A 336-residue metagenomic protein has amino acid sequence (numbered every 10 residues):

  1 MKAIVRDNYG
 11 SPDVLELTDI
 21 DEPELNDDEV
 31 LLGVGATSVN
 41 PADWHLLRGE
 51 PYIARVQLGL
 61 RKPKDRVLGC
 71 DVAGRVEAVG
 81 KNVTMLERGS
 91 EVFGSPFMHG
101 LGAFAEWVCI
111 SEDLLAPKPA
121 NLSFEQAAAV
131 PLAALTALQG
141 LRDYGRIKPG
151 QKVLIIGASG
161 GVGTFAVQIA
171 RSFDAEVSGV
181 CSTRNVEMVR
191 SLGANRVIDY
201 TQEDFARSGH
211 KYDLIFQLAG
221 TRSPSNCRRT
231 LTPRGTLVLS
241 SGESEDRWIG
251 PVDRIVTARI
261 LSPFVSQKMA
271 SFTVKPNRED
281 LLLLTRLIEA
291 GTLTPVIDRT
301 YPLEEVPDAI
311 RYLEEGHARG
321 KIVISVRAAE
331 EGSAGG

Functional and structural regions predicted by a protein language model:
D21-S38, Y52-H99, L218: Glycine-rich beta-strand-centered segment in the early N-terminal region that forms part of a ligand/cofactor-binding
W44-A54: Short Gly/aromatic-enriched secondary-structure transition segments
L58-D65, C70-D71, A78, M85 (+1 more regions): NAD(P)H dinucleotide-binding glycine-rich loop of Rossmann-like/cofactor-binding domains, especially the beta1-alpha1
K81-N82, V177-M188, T221-S225, E245: Short glycine/proline-centered loop/turn elements that form peptide/ligand docking sites
E91, K152, G235-T236: Short glycine-centered segments of the SAM/dcSAM-binding site in methyltransferase folds
A128-D199: Mid-domain Rossmann-like dinucleotide-binding core that forms the NAD(H)/NADP(H) cofactor-binding site
R207-L214: A short acidic, Gly/Pro-enriched loop at the edge of an enzyme's catalytic core that lines a small-molecule cofactor
R222-L293, V326-G336: Glycine-rich phosphate-binding loop and adjacent beta-alpha segment of Rossmann(oid) nucleotide-cofactor-binding
